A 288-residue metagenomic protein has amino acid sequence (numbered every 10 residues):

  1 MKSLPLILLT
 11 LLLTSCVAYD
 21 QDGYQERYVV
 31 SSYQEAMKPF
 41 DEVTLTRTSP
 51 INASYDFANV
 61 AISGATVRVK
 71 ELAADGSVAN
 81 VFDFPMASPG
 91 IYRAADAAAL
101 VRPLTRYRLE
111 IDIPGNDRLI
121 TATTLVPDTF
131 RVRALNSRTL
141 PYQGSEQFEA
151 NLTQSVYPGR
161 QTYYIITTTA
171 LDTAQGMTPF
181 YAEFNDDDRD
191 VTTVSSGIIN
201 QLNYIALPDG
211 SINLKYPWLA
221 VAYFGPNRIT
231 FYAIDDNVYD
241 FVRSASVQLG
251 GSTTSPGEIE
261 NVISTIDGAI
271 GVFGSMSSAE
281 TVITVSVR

Functional and structural regions predicted by a protein language model:
M1-T14: Sec-dependent bacterial lipoprotein signal peptides
C16-R288: A sequence/structural signal for flexible, mid-protein segments enriched in small/helix-disrupting residues
